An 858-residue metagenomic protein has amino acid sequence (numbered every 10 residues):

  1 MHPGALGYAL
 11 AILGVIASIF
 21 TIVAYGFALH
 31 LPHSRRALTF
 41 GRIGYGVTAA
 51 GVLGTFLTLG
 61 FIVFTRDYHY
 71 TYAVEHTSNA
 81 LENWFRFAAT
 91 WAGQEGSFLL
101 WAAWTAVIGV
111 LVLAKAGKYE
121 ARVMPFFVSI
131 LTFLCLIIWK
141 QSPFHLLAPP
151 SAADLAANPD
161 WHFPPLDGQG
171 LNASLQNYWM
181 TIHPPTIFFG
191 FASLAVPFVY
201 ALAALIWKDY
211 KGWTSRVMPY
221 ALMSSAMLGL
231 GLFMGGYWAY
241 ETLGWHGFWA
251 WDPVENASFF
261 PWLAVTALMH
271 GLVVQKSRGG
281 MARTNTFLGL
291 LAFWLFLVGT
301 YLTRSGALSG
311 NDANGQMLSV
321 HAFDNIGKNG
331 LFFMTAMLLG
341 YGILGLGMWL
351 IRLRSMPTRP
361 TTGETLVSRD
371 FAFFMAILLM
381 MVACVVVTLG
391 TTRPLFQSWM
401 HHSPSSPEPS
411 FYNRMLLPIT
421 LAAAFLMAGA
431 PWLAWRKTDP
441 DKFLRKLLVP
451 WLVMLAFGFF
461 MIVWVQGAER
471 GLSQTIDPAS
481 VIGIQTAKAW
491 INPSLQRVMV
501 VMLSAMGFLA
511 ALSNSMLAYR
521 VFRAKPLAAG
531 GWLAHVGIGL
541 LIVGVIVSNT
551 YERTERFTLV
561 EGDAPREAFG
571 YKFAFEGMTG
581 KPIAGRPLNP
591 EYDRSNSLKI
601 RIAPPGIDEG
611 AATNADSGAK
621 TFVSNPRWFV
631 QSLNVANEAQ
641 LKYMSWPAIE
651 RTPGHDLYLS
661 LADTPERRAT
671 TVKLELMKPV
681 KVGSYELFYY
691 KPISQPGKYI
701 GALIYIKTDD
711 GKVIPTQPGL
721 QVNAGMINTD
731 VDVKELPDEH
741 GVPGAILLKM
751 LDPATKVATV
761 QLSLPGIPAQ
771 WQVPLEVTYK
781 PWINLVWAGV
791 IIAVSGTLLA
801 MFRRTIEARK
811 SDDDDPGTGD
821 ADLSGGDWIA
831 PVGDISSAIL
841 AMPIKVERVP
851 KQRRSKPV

Functional and structural regions predicted by a protein language model:
M1-V858: Solvent-exposed, non-transmembrane regions of integral membrane proteins
